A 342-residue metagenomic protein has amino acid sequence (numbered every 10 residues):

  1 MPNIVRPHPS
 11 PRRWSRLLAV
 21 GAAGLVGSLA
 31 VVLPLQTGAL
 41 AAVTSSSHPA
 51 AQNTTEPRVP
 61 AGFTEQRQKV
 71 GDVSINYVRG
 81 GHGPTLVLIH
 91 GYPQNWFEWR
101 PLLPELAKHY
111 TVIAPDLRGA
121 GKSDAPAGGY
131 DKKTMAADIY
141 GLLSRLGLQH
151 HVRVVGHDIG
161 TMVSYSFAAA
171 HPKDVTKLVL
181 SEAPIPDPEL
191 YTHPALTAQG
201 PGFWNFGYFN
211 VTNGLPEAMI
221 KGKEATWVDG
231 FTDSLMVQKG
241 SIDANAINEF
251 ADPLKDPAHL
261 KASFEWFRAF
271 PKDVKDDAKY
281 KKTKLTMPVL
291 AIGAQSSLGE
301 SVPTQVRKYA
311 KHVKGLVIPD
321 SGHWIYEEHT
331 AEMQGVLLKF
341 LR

Functional and structural regions predicted by a protein language model:
P2-A41: Secretory targeting and sorting signals
A39-A51: Composition-driven, intrinsically disordered low-complexity tracts enriched in small residues
H48-Q66, D72-I75, H82-T85, E105 (+5 more regions): Flexible "cap/lid" subdomain of the alpha/beta-hydrolase fold that forms the substrate-access gate
G83, G91-Q94: Active-site glycine-rich loops that stabilize anionic/oxyanionic intermediates across multiple enzyme folds
L88-G91, A114: Structural cue for short, hydrophobic secondary-structure segments
P93-P101, V112: Serine-hydrolase catalytic-loop signature spanning alpha/beta hydrolases and amidase-signature enzymes
S321-Q334: Catalytic histidine-centered segment of alpha/beta-hydrolase-like enzymes
